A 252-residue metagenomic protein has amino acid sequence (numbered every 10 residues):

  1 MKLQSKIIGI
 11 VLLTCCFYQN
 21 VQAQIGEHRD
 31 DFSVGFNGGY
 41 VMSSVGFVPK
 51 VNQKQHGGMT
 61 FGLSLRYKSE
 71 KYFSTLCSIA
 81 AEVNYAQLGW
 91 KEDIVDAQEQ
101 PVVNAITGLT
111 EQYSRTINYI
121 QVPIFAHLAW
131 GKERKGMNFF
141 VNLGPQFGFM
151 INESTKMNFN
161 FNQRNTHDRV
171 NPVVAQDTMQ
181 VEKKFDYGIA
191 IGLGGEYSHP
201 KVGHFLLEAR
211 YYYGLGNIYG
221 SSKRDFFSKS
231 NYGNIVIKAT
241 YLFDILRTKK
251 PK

Functional and structural regions predicted by a protein language model:
M1-R29, N37, A239-I245, K252: Bacterial Sec-dependent N-terminal signal peptides
A23-K68, L242-D244: Short glycine/proline- and aromatic-enriched beta-strand/turn motifs that initiate or cap beta-hairpins
Q24-D31, E70-C77, G131-N138, H199-H204 (+1 more regions): Short loop/turn motifs that connect adjacent beta-strands in outer-membrane beta-barrel proteins
R29, D186, I191-K252: Predominantly the C-terminal beta-signal and adjacent terminal strand-loop region of outer-membrane beta-barrel
F36-Y40, F61-Y67, Y85, V122-W130 (+4 more regions): Residues on the lipid-exposed face of transmembrane beta-strands in outer-membrane beta-barrel proteins
V45-H56, L88-Y119, M150-D186, N217-N234: Extracellular/periplasm-exposed beta-strand and loop segments of Gram-negative cell-envelope proteins, dominated by
H56-G62, L76-S78, I117-P123, N138-F140 (+2 more regions): Transmembrane beta-barrel architecture of outer-membrane proteins
K71, A126-L206, Y213-G220: Outer-membrane beta-barrel transmembrane domain signature
